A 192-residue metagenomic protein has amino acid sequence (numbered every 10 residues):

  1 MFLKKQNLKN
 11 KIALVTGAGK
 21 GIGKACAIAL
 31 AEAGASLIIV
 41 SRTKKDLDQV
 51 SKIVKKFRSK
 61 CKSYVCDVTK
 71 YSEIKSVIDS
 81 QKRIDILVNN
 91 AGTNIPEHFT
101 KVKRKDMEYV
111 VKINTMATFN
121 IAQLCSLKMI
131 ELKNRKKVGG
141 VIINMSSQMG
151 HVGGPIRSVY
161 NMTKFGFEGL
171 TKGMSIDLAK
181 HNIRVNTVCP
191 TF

Functional and structural regions predicted by a protein language model:
I12, G19-G21: Conserved glycine-rich cofactor-binding loop
K45, Y64-S76, R104: The beta1-alpha1 cofactor-binding region of Rossmann-like NAD(H)/NADP(H)-dependent oxidoreductases
H98-F99, K103-V111: Substrate-binding pocket helix/loop in short-chain dehydrogenase/reductase
T100, V152-V159, K180-H181: Active-site loop immediately N-terminal to the catalytic Tyr-X3-Lys motif of short-chain dehydrogenase/reductase
A122, T163, T171: Active-site helix of classical SDR
L127, I176-K180: Alpha-helical segment proximal to the catalytic Tyr-Lys
S147: Residue(s) in the substrate-gating loop at a strand-loop-helix junction that position the organic substrate next
